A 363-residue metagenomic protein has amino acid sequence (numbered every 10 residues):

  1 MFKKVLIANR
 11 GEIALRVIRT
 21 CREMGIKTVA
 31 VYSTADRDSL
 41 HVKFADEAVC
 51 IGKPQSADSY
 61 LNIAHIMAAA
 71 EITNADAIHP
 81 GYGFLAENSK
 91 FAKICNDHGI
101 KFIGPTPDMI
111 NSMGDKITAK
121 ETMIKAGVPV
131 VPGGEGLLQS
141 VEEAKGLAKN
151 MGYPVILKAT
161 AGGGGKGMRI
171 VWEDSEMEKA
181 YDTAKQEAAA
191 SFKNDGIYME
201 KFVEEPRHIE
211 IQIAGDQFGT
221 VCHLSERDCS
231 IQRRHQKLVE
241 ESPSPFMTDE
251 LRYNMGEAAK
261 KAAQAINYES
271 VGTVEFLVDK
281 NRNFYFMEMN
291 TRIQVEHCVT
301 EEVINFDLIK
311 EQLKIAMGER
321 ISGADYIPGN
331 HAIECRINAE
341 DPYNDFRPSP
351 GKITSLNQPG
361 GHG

Functional and structural regions predicted by a protein language model:
M1, G164-G165: An N-terminal boundary/leader segment
M1-A126, L138-G146: ATP-binding N-terminal substructure of ATP-dependent carboxylate-amine bond-forming enzymes
I7-E23, A48, E71-T73, G104 (+3 more regions): ATP-dependent carboxylate activation and anion-phosphoryl transfer catalytic cores that bind Mg-ATP to form
S59, F84, S112, L137 (+4 more regions): Alpha-helix initiation/capping motif
G133-G134: Conserved beta3 strand of the protein kinase N-lobe
L147-I156: Acidic/histidine-enriched active-site and ligand-binding environments that engage anionic O-linkages
A159: N-terminal nucleotide-binding beta1-loop-alpha1 segment
